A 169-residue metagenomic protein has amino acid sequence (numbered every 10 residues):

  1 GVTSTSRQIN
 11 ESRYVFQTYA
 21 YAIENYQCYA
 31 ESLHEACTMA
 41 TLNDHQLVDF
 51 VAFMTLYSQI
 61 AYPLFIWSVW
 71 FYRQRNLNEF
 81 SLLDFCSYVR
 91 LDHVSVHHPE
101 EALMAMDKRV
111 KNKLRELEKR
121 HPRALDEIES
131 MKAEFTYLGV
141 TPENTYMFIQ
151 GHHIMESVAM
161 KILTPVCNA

Functional and structural regions predicted by a protein language model:
S4-A169: C-terminal accessory helical subdomains adjacent to catalytic cores in phosphodiester- and nucleotide-handling enzymes
